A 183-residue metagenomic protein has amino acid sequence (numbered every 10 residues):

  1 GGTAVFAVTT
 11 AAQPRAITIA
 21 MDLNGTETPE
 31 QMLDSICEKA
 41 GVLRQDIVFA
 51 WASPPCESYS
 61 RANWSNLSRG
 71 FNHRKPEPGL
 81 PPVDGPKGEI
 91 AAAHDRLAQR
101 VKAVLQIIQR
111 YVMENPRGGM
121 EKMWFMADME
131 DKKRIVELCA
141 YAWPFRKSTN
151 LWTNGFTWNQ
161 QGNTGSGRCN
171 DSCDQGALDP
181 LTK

Functional and structural regions predicted by a protein language model:
G1-K183: Conserved active-site and SAM-binding loop architecture of S-adenosyl-L-methionine-dependent nucleic-acid
